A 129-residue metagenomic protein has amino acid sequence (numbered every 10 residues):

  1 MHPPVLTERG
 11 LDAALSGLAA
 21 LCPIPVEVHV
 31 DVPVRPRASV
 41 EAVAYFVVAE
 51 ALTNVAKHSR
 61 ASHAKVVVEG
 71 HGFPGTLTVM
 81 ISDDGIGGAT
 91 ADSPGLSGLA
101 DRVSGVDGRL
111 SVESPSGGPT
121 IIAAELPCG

Functional and structural regions predicted by a protein language model:
M1-G129: Coiled-coil dimerization/phosphotransfer module
